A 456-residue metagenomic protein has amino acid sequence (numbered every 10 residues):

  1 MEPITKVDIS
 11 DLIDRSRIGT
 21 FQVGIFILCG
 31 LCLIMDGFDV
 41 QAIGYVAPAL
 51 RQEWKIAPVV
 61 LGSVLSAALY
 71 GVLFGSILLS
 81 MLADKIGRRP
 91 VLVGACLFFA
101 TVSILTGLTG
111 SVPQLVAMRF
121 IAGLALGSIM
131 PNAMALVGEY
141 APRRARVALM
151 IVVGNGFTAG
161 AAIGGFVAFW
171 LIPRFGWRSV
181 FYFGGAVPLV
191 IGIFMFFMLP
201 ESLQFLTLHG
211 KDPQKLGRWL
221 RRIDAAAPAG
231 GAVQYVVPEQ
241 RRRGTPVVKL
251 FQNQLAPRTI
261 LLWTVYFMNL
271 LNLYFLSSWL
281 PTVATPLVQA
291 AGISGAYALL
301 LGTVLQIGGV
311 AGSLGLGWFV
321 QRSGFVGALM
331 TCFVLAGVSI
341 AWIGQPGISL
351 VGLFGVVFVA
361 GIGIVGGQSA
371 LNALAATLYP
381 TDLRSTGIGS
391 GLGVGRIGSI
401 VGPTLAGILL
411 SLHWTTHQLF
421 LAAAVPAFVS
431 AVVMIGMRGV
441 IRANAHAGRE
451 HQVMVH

Functional and structural regions predicted by a protein language model:
M1-F38: Cytosolic juxtamembrane N-terminal segment immediately preceding the first transmembrane helix of multi-pass
M1-R15, M198-R258, H446-H456: Intracellular cytosolic loops and amphipathic helices of Major Facilitator Superfamily
I43-G44, F251-S313: Extracytoplasmic gate region of multi-pass secondary transporters
L50-R51, L82-A83, V167-F175, A284-T285 (+2 more regions): Interfacial helix-cap and linker-helix signal at transmembrane-aqueous boundaries of multi-pass secondary transporters
K55, G87, L108-Q114, P142 (+2 more regions): Helix-breaking motifs and short loop linkers at transmembrane-helix boundaries and internal kinks in secondary membrane
F74-V112: Conserved MFS/SLC helix-loop-helix module at the cytosolic interface between two early adjacent transmembrane helices
F98, V102, P113-I121, V351-V359: Paired small-residue
F157-L208: Helix-loop-helix hairpin linking two adjacent transmembrane segments in secondary transporters
